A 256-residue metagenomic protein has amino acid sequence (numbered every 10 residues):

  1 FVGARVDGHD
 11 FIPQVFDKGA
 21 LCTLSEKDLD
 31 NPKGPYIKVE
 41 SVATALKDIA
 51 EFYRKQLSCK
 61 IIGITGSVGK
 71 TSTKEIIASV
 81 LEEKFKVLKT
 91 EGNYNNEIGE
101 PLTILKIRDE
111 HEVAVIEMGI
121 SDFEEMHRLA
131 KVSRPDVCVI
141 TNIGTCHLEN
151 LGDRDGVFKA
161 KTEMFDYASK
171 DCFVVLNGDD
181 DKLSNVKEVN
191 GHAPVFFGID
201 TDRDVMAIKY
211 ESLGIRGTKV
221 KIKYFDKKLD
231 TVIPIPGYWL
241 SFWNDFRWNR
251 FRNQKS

Functional and structural regions predicted by a protein language model:
F1-D48, Y238: N-terminal leader/targeting and accessory segments in enzymes
F1-V2, K89-E91, I116, T231-I233 (+1 more regions): Thr-Gly-centered strand-to-loop micro-motif
A4, V39-V42, N93, G119 (+3 more regions): Short beta->alpha junction loops/turns
V6-H9, E97-I98, F123, D204: Loop/helix-junction capping segments adjacent to catalytic residues or to phosphate/diphosphate-binding pockets
G19, K84-F85, Q254-S256: Glycine-centered loop/turn motif at secondary-structure junctions
S25-K33, V139-S256: Acidic, Mg2+-coordinating active-site environments of NTP-dependent enzymes
I37, L88, V195: General small-molecule cofactor/ligand-binding pocket signal
T44-G178, K182-H192: Phosphate-binding loop of NTP-binding sites
